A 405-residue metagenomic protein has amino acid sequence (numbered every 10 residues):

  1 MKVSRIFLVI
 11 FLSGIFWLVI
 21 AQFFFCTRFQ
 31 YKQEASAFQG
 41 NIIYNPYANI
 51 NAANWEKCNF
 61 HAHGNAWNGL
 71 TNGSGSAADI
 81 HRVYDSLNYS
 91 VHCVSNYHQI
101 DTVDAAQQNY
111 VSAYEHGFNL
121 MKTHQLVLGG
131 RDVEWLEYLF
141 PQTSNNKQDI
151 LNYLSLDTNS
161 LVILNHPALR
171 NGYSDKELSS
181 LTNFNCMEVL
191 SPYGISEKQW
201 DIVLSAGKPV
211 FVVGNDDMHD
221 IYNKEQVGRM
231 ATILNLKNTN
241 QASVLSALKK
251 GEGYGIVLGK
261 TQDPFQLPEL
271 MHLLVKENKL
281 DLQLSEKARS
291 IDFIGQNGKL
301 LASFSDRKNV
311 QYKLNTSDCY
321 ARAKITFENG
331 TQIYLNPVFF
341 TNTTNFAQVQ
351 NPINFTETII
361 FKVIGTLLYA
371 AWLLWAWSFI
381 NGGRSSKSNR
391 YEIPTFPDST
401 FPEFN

Functional and structural regions predicted by a protein language model:
M1-N51, I221-N405: C-terminal functional module detector
Q22-P167, G172-S174, S180-T182, E188-V203 (+3 more regions): A metal-dependent hydrolase metal-coordination microenvironment
N68, D104, S191, E197 (+5 more regions): Residue-level detector of solvent-exposed, low-hydrophobicity positions
A105-N109, T158-N159, K208, K287-R289 (+1 more regions): Short glycine/proline-enriched coil/turn segments at helix->beta-strand junctions
L181-M187, G207-F211, M230-A231: Glycine-enriched alpha-helix->loop->beta-strand junction motifs that scaffold or abut catalytic
